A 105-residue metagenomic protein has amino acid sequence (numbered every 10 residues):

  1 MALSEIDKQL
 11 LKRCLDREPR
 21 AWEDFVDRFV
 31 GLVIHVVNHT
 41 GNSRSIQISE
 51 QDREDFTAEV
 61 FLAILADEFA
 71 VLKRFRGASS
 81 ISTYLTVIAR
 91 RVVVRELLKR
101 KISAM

Functional and structural regions predicted by a protein language model:
S4-Q9: Acidic, Ser/Thr- and Pro/Gly-rich low-complexity regulatory segments
D16-D27, I34-E59: Short, charged helix-capping/linker segments at alpha-helix termini
R17, A66-A70, K99: Generic structural signal for alpha-helix termini and adjacent loop/cap motifs
F25, F29-V33, F56, V60 (+3 more regions): Residue-level preference for hydrophobic side chains embedded in well-ordered alpha helices
H35, A66-D67, V94-R95: Amphipathic C-terminal alpha-helical segment
H39, V87-M105: Arg/Lys-rich amphipathic alpha helix in sigma70-family domain 2
Q47-E54, F69-V87: Short, aromatic/basic-enriched loop-to-helix "N-cap" motif that marks the start of an alpha-helix at regulatory
